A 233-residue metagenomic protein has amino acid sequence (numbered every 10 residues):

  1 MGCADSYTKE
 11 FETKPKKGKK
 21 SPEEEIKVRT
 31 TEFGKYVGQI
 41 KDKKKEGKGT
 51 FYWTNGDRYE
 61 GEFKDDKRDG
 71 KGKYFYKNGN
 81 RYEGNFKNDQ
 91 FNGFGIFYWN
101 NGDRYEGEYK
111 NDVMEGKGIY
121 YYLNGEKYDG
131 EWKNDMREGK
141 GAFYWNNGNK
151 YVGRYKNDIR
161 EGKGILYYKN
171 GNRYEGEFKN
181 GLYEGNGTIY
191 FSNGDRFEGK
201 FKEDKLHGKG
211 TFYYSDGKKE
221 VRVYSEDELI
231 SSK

Functional and structural regions predicted by a protein language model:
G2-E12, D204-K209, Y213-K233: Long terminal segments
S6-D65, K71: N-terminal segments that cap or nucleate solenoid repeat domains
K14, R29-T31, G116, Y155 (+4 more regions): Compositionally biased, intrinsically disordered low-complexity segments
V28-T30, K35-V37, T50-Y52, I119 (+2 more regions): Ser/Thr- (and often Asn-) enriched beta-sheet segments in non-cytosolic proteins
T31-F33, V37, N55, N78 (+6 more regions): Acidic/polar residues in short coil/turn loops that connect beta-strands within repeat-based beta-sheet scaffolds
K35-E46, R58-D69, R81-N92, F97 (+6 more regions): Conserved anchor residues at repeat-unit boundaries in beta-strand-based tandem repeats, strongest for the MORN repeat
G49, G72, G118, G164 (+3 more regions): Generic beta-strand hydrophobic packing signal
Y52, Y74-F75, F94-Y98, Y120-Y121 (+4 more regions): TPR/Sel1-like alpha-solenoid repeat signature
